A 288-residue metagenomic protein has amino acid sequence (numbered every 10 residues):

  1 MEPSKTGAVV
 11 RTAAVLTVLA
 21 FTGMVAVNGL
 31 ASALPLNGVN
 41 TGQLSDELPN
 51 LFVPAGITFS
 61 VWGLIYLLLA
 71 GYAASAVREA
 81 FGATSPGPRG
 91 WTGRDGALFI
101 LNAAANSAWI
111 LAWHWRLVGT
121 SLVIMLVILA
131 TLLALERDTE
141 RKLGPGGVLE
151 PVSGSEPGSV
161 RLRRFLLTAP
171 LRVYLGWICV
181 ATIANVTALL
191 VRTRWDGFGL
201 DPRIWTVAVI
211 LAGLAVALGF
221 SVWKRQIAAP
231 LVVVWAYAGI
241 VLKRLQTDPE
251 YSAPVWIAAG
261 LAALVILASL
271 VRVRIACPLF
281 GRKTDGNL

Functional and structural regions predicted by a protein language model:
E2-T17, W62: N-terminal membrane topogenic signal
L19-A26, L98-W109, I124-E136, L166-N185: Alpha-helical transmembrane segments of multi-pass integral membrane proteins
F21-G38: Alpha-helical transmembrane segments of multi-pass membrane proteins
D46-V61, R163-L171, W195-A208: Short aromatic-rich membrane-water interface segments that cap or initiate transmembrane helices in multi-pass membrane
V53-T58, F198-A215, K224, L242-A268: Membrane-interface transmembrane-helix boundary segments in multi-pass integral membrane proteins
A73-P88, T92, G96, I100-L122 (+1 more regions): Internal transmembrane alpha-helix with an interfacial aromatic "cap," most often the third helix
A108-L122, T193-L200, F220-K224, L245-S252: Membrane-interface helix caps and helix-loop-helix hairpins in membrane proteins
A228-G239: Central hydrophobic cores of alpha-helical transmembrane segments in multi-pass integral membrane proteins
